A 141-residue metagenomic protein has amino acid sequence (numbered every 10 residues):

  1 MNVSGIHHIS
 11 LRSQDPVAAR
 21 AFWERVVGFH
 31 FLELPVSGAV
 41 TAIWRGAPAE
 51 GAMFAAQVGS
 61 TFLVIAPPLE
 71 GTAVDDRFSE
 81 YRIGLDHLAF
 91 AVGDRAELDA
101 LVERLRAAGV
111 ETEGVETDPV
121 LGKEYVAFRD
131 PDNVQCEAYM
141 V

Functional and structural regions predicted by a protein language model:
N2, V102-V141: Vicinal oxygen chelate
I6-Q14, F54-Q57, D76-R104, E124-R129: Vicinal oxygen chelate
R12-F62: Core segments of cupin and vicinal oxygen chelate
R20-A21, D99, C136: Alpha-helical elements of the RecA-like P-loop NTPase motor core of helicases
A39-I43, E70-D76: A short, acidic/glycine-rich surface segment
L63, A73, D132-C136: Short, charged/polar, Gly/Pro-enriched secondary-structure boundary elements
A66-A73, V141: Acetyl-CoA-dependent GNAT
